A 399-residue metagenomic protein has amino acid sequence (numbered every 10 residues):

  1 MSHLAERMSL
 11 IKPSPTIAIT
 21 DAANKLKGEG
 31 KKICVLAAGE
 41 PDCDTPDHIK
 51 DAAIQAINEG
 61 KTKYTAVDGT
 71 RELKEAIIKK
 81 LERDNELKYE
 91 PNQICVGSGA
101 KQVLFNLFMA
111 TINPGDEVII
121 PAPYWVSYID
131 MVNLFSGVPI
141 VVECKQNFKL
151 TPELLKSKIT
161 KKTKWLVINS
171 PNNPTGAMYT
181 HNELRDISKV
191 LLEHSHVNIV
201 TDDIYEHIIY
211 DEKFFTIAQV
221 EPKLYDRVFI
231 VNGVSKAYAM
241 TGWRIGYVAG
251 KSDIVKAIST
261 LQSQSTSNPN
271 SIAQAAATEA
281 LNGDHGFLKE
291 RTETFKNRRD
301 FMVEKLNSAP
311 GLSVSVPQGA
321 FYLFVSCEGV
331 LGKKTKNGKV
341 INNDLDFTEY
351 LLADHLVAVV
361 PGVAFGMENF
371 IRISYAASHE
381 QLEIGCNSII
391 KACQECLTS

Functional and structural regions predicted by a protein language model:
S2-L4, K12-S14, I19-A22, L26-K32 (+2 more regions): PLP-dependent class I/II
M8: Substrate/cofactor-recognition hotspot
A37-E40, Q55-L73: A glycine-/small-polar-enriched, mobile loop at the entrance of the PLP active site in fold-type I
Y64-G97: Conserved N-terminal alpha-helix of the aminotransferase class I/II PLP-enzyme fold
